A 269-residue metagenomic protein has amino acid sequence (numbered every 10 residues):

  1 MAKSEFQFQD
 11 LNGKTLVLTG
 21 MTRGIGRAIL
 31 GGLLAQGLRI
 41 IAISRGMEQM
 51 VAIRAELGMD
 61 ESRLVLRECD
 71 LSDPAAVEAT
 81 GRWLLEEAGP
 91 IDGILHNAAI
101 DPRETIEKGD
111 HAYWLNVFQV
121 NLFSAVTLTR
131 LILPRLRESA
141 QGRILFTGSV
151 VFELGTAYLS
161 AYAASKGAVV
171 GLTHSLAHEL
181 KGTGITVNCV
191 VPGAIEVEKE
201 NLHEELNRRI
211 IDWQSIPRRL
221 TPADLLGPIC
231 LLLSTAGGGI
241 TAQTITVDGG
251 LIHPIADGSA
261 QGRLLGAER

Functional and structural regions predicted by a protein language model:
T22-R23: Conserved glycine-rich cofactor-binding loop
T105-I106, D110-F118, I210: Substrate-binding pocket helix/loop in short-chain dehydrogenase/reductase
V126, R219-V247, I252: C-terminal substrate-recognition "lid" of short-chain dehydrogenase/reductases
T129, S165, T173: Active-site helix of classical SDR
P134, H178-E179, G238: Alpha-helical segment proximal to the catalytic Tyr-Lys
S149: Residue(s) in the substrate-gating loop at a strand-loop-helix junction that position the organic substrate next
K181, T186, I240-A242: Short, small/polar-rich loop/turn modules that mediate ligand/substrate recognition or access, typified
